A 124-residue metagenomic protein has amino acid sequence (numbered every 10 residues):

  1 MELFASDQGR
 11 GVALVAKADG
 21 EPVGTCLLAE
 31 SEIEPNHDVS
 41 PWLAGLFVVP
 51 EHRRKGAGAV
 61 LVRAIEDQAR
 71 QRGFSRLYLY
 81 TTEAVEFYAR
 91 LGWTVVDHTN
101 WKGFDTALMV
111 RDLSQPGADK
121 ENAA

Functional and structural regions predicted by a protein language model:
M1-A13, V23: Active-site rim helix/loop that mediates acceptor-substrate recognition in acyltransferases
G11, D38, L43, F104: Short coil/loop residues immediately preceding or within conserved phosphate-binding loops of NTP-utilizing enzyme
A13-V15, E21-S31, W42, F47: Conserved beta-strand in the GNAT
K17-D19, R111-D112: Active-site beta-strand termini and strand-to-loop segments that position acidic
H52, G56-A64: Conserved acetyl-CoA pyrophosphate-binding loop and the N-cap/start of the following alpha-helix in GNAT-like
S75, L79-A84, H98-A124: C-terminal "cap" of GNAT-fold acetyltransferases
Y88, W93: Conserved active-site tyrosine of GNAT-family acetyltransferases
